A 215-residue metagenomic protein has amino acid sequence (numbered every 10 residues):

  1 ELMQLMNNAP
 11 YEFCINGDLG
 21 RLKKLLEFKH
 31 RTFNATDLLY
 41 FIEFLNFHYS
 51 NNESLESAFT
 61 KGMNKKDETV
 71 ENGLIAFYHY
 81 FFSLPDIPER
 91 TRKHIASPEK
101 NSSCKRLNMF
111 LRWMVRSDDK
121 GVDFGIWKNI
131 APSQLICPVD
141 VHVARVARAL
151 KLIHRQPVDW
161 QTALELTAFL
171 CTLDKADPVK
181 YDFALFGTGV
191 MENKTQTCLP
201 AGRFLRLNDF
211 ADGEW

Functional and structural regions predicted by a protein language model:
E1-W215: HhH-family (HhH-GPD) DNA N-glycosylase catalytic core used in base-excision repair
